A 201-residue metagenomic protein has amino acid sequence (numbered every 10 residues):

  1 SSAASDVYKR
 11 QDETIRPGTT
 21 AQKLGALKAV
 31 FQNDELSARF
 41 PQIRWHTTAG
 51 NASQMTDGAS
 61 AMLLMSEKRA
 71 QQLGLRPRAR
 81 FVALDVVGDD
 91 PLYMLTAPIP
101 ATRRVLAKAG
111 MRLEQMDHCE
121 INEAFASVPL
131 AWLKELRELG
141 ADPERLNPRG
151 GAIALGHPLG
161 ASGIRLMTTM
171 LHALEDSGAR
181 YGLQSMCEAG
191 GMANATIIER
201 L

Functional and structural regions predicted by a protein language model:
S2-K68, Q72, E138, P143-R145: N-terminal extracellular/periplasmic Venus flytrap/periplasmic-binding protein-like
S5, L75-V86, E114-E123, E144-G151 (+1 more regions): Beta-strand segments within the central parallel beta-sheet cores of soluble alpha/beta enzyme folds
K23-A26, A101-R104, A131, L166-T169 (+2 more regions): Alpha-helical scaffold segments in soluble metabolic enzymes
K28-Q32, D85, L106-A109, L136-R137 (+1 more regions): Structural signal for hydrophobic packing residues in well-ordered secondary-structure cores of soluble enzyme domains
R44, T48-M65, G163-L201: Conserved beta-strand-centric core segments of catalytic alpha/beta enzyme folds
R44-S60, V82-K108, I121-E123, A154-R165 (+1 more regions): Active-site pocket-shaping loop/turn-to-helix segments
A70-P77, R103-H118, L136-G140: Phosphate/pyrophosphate-binding loops at sites that engage ATP/ADP/AMP, CoA/4′-phosphopantetheine, polyphosphate
P91-P98, E123-A141, P158-S162, N194-L201: Short glycine/threonine-rich loop-to-helix capping motif typified by GTGT followed within a few residues by an Asp-Pro
